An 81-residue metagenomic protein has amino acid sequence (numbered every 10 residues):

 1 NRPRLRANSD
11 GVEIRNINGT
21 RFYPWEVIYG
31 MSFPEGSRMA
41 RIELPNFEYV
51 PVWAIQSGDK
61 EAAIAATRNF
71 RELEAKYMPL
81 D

Functional and structural regions predicted by a protein language model:
N1-W25: Conserved beta-hairpin
A7, F33-E35: Generic beta-strand structural signal
Y23-W25, M39, E74: Bulky hydrophobic/aromatic packing residues
E35-I42: Short acidic, Gly/Pro-enriched loop/turn segments at secondary-structure junctions
I42-D81: A membrane-cytosol interface segment of integral membrane proteins
